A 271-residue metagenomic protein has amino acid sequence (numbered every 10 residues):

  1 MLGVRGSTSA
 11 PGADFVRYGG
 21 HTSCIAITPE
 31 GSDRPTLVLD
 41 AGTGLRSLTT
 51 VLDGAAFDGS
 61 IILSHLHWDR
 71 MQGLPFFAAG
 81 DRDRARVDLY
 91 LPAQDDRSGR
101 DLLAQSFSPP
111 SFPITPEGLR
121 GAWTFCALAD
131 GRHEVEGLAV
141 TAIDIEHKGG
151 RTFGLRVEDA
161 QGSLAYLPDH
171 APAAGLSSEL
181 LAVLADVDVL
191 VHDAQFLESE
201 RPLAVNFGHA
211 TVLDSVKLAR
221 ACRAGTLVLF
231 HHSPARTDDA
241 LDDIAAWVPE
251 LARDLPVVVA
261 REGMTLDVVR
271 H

Functional and structural regions predicted by a protein language model:
M1-A165, G175, L241-H271: Binuclear metal-dependent hydrolase catalytic cores
L167-D169: DG-centered beta-turn motif at the end of beta-strands
A171-E262: Cap/insert and terminal regions of metallo-dependent hydrolase folds
